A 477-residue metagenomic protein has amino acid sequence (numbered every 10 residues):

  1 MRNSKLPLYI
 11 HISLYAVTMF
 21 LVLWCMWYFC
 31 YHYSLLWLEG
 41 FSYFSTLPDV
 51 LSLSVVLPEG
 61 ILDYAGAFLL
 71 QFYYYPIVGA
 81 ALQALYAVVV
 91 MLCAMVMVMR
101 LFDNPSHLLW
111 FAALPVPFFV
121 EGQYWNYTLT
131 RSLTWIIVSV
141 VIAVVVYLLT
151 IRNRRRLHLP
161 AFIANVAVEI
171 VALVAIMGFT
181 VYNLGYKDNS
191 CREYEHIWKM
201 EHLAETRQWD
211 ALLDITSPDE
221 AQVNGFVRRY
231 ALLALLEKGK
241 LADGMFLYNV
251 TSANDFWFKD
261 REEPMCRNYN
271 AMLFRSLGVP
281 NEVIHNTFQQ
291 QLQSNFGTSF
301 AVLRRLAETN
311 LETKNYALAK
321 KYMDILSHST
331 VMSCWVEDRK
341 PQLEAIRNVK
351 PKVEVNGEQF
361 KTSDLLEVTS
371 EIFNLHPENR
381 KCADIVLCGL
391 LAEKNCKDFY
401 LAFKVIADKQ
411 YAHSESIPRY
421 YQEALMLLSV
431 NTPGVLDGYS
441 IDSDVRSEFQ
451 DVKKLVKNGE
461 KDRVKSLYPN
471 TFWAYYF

Functional and structural regions predicted by a protein language model:
R2-M19, F102-S106: N-terminal membrane topogenic signal
I12-L36, I176-N183: Transmembrane signal-anchor helices characteristic of membrane glycosylation enzymes that use polyprenol
M26-L69, Y73-V78: Membrane-interface coil-to-helix junctions
A84-F102, P117-F119, A143-Y147: Transmembrane-helix motifs of polytopic, lipid-linked glycan transferases
L108-E121: Transmembrane and membrane-interface helices of multi-pass, inner-membrane envelope-modifying transferases
E121-R131: Membrane-interface helix caps and helix-loop-helix hairpins in membrane proteins
F162-K187: Internal/C-terminal transmembrane anchor helices
Y186-V353, G357, N374-L375, N379-E393: Soluble catalytic regions of membrane-associated enzymes that act on cell-envelope and secretory-pathway components
